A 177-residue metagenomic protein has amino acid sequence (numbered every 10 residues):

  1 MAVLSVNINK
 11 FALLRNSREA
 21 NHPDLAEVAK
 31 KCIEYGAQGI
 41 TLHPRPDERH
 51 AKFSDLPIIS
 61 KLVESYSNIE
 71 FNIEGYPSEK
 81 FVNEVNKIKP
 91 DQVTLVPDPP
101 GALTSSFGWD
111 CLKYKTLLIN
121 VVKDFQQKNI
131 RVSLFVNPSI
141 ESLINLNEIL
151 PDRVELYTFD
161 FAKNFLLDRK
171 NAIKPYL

Functional and structural regions predicted by a protein language model:
M1-K80, N86-K89, N147-E148, D168-N171: Conserved N-terminal beta1-alpha1 strand-loop-helix module at the mouth
V3-N9, P90-P100, P151-F159: Non-cysteine beta-strand/loop elements that form the S-adenosyl-L-methionine
N16-R18, G101-K115, F159-Y176: Glycine-rich tight-turn/loop motif centered on a GG-T
G39-P44, T94-L95, V132-V136, V154-Y157: Short beta-strand segments at enzyme active-site cores
P57-S65, I119-N129, N147, L177: Surface-exposed amphipathic alpha-helices with a cationic face
I69-F81, K128-E141: Active-site glycine- and acidic-residue-rich loops that bind and position anionic ligands or nucleotide-like cofactors
I73-L112: Active-site beta->alpha loop and helix N-cap motifs at the rims of alpha/beta catalytic domains
F135-L177: Histidine/lysine/aspartate-rich catalytic loop segments that bind and position anionic ligands
